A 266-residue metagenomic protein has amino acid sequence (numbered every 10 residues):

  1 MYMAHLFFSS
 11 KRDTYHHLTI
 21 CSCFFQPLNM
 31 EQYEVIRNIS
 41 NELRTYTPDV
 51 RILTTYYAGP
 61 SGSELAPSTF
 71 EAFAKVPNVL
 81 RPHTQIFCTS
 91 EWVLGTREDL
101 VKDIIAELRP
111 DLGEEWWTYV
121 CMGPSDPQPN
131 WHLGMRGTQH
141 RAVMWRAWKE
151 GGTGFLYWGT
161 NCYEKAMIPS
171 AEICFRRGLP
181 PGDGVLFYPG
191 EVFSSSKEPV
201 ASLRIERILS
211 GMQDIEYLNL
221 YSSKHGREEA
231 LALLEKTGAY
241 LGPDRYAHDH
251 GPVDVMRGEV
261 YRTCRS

Functional and structural regions predicted by a protein language model:
Y2-E71, K75-V76, G152-T153, I168-S266: Catalytic domains of carbohydrate-active enzymes that cleave complex glycans
F8-S9, S22-C23, T89, T118 (+1 more regions): Conserved beta-strand positions
K11-D13, G59, L94, G123-P124 (+1 more regions): Short, solvent-exposed loop/turn segments at secondary-structure junctions
N38, S63-P77, L94-L108, Q139-A142: Alpha-helical scaffolding within the catalytic cores of extracellular/periplasmic polymer-degrading hydrolases
G62, P110-A142, G159: Active-site clefts of carbohydrate-active enzymes
V76-P124: Glycoside hydrolase catalytic-domain groove-lining segments
Q139, G151-Y163: Glycine-rich, aromatic-lined ligand/substrate-binding cores of catalytic and carbohydrate-binding domains
